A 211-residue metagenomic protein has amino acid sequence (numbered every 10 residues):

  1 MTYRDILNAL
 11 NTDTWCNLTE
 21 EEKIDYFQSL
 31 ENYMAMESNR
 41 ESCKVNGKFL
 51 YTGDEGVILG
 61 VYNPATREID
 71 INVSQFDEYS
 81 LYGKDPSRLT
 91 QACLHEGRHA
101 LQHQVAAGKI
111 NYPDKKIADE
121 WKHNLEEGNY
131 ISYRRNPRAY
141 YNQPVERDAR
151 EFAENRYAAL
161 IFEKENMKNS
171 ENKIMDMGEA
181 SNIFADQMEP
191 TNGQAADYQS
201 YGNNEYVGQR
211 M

Functional and structural regions predicted by a protein language model:
M1-E20, Y133-R134, S181-F184: A short, surface-exposed helix-loop junction/capping segment
M1-Y3, M177-M211: Non-Sec secretion/translocation targeting segments of pathogen effectors
N11-R67: Auxiliary, metal-adjacent structural segments of Zn-dependent hydrolase domains
L50-S87, A100-Q104: Active-site scaffold of zinc-dependent metalloenzymes
K84, R88-L89, P144, D148: Amphipathic alpha-helical recognition patches that constitute DNA-binding helices
R88-E96: Short alpha-helical catalytic segment bearing the HExxH-like zincin motif of zinc-dependent metalloproteases
E96-D114: Catalytic Zn2+-binding segment of zinc metalloproteases
Y112-Q187, D197: Metalloprotease/metallohydrolase-associated module, dominated by Zn2+-dependent proteases
